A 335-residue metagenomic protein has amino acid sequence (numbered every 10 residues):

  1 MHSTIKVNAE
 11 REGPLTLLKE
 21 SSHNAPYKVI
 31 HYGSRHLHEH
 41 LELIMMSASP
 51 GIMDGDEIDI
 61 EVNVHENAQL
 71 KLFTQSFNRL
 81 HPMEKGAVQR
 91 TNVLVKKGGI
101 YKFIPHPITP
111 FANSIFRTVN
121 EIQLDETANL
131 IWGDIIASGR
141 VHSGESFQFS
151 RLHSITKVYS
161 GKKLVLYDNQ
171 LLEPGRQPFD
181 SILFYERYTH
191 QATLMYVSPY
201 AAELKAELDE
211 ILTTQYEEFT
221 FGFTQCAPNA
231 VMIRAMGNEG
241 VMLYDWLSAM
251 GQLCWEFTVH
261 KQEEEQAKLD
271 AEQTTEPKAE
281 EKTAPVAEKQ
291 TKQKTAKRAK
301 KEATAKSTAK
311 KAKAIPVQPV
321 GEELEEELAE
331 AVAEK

Functional and structural regions predicted by a protein language model:
M1-A206: Conserved beta-strand/loop scaffold segments within soluble protein domains that form the structured core and edges
S138, R151, P319, E326-K335: A structural signal for the main folded, soluble domain(s) of proteins
L164-Q170, P174-K278, K282, L324-K335: Charged low-complexity "KEKE/polyampholyte" interaction tracts
T274-P319: Intrinsically disordered, polybasic Lys/Arg-rich low-complexity tracts
